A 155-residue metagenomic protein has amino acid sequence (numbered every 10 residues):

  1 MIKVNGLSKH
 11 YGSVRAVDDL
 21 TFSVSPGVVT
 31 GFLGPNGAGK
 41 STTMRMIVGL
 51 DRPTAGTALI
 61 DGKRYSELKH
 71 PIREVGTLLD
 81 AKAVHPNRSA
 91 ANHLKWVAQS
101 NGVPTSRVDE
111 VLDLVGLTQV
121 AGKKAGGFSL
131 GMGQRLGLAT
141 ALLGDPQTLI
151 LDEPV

Functional and structural regions predicted by a protein language model:
V48: Helix-to-loop junction immediately C-terminal to a conserved catalytic motif
G56-P71: Conserved ABC transporter NBD signature motif
A81, N87-S100: Q-loop/switch helix immediately C-terminal to the Walker
K95, Q99, T105-V120: Conserved ABC ATPase "signature" region
L138: Hydrophobic anchor residue at the start of the ABC signature
L149-E153: Catalytic Walker B motif of ABC-type/P-loop ATPase nucleotide-binding domains
